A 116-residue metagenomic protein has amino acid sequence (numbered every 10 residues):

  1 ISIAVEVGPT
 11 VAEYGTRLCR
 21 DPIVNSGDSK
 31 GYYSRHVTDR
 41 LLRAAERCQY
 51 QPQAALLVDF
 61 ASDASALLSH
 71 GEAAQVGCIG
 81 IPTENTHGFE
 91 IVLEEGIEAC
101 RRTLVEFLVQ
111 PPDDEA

Functional and structural regions predicted by a protein language model:
I1-T10, C78: A glycine-rich helix N-cap at a beta->alpha junction
T10-Y14, H87: Short acidic/glycine-rich loop or secondary-structure boundary segments that cap or lie
E13-V24: Active-site loop ensemble at the mouth of alpha/beta enzyme cores that anchors a bound cofactor
I23-R101, F107-E115: Active-site-adjacent substrate-binding region of metalloamidase/peptidase-like peptide-processing proteins
